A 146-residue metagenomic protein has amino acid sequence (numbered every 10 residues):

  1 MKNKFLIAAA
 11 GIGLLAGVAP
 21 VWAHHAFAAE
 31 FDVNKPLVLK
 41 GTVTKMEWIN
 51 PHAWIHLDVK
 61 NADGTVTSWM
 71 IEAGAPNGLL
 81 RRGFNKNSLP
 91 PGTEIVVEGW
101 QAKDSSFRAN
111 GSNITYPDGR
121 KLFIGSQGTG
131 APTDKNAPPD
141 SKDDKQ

Functional and structural regions predicted by a protein language model:
M1-A9: Bacterial N-terminal signal peptides that target proteins for export
A9-V18: Bacterial N-terminal signal peptides
W22-L37: Short boundary/loop segments of OB/S1/cold-shock single-stranded nucleic-acid-binding domains
L39-V43, E94: Conserved hydrophobic positions within beta-strands
I49-V59: Short aromatic-glycine-enriched beta-strand elements
R81-V96: Short nucleic-acid-contacting surface segments enriched for D/E, G, S/T with interspersed K/R
A102-S126: OB-fold/S1-family single-stranded nucleic acid-binding modules
R120-Q146: Extended, charge-rich, solvent-exposed interface segments
